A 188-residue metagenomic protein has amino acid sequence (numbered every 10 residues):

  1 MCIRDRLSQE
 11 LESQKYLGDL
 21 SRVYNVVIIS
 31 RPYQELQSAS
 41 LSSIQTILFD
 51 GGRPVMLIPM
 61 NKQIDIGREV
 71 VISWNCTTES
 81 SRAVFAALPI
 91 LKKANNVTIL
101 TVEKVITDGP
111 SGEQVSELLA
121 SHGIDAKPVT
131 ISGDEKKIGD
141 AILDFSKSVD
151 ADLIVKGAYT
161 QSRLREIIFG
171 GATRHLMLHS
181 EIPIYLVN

Functional and structural regions predicted by a protein language model:
M1, K15-T101, H179-N188: Intrinsically disordered or low-complexity boundary/linker segments at protein termini and domain junctions
I3-V27, G123-I154, A158-I167, R174 (+1 more regions): Structural beta-alpha unit
D19, T46, P89, Q114-E117 (+2 more regions): Alpha-helical scaffolding segments of alpha/beta enzyme cores, especially the outer helices of TIM-barrel or partial
L36-A39, E79-S80, T107-S111, I138 (+1 more regions): Secondary-structure boundary/capping motif
A39, I99, G109, I154 (+2 more regions): Short linear functional motifs in flexible/disordered or boundary regions
L41-S43, S111-E113, L143, I168-T173: Charged helix-capping and loop-helix junction motifs
F49, A120, K147: Short polybasic/polar patches that bind polyanions
C76-V129, G133: Redox- and metal-dependent alpha/beta enzyme cores, enriched for Fe-S-associated oxidoreductases and cofactor-handling
